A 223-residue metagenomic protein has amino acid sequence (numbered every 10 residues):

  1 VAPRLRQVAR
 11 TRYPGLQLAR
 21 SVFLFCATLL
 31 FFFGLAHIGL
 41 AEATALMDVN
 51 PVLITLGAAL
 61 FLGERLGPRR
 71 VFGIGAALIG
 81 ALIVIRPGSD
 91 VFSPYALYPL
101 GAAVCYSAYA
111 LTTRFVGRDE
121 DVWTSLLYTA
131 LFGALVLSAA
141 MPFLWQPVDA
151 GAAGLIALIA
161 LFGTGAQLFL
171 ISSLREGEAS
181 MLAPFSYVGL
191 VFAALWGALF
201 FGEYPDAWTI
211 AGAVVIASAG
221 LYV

Functional and structural regions predicted by a protein language model:
V1-Y13, I79-V91, G133-A152, L158 (+1 more regions): Membrane-interface helix-cap regions at the ends of transmembrane helices in multi-pass membrane proteins
L5-F32, P94-A102, P147-G165: Loop-to-transmembrane-helix transition segments
T11-F23, L66-L78, Y95-G101, D119-L131 (+1 more regions): Cytoplasmic-side transmembrane-helix entry/capping segments in multi-pass membrane proteins
S21-L29, P51-L56, A81, V104-A108 (+5 more regions): Hydrophobic/small/kink-forming positions within alpha-helical transmembrane segments of polytopic membrane proteins
F33, P51-F72, V191-I210: C-terminal transmembrane-helix exit sites in multi-pass transporters
T44-V49, V116-F132, Q167-A198: Helix-helix packing/entry segments at the starts of transmembrane helices
R69-R86, W208-V223: Hydrophobic transmembrane alpha-helices of multi-pass small-molecule transport proteins
S89-V148, L155: Transmembrane alpha-helical segments that form core, pore/gating elements of small-molecule transporters/exporters
